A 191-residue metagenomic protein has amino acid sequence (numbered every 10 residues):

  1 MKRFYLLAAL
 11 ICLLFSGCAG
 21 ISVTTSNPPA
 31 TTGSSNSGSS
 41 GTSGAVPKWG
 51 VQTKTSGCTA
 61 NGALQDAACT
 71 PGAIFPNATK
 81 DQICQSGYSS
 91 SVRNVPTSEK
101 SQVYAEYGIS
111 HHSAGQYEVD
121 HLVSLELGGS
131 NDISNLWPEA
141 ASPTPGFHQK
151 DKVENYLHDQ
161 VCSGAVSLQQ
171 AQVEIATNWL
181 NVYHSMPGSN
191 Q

Functional and structural regions predicted by a protein language model:
R3-L6, C12-Y117, L127-Q191: Nuclease and nuclease-like effector domains acting on nucleic acids or nucleotide cofactors
S124: Short active-site segment of divalent metal-dependent hydrolases/proteases that encodes the spacing between
